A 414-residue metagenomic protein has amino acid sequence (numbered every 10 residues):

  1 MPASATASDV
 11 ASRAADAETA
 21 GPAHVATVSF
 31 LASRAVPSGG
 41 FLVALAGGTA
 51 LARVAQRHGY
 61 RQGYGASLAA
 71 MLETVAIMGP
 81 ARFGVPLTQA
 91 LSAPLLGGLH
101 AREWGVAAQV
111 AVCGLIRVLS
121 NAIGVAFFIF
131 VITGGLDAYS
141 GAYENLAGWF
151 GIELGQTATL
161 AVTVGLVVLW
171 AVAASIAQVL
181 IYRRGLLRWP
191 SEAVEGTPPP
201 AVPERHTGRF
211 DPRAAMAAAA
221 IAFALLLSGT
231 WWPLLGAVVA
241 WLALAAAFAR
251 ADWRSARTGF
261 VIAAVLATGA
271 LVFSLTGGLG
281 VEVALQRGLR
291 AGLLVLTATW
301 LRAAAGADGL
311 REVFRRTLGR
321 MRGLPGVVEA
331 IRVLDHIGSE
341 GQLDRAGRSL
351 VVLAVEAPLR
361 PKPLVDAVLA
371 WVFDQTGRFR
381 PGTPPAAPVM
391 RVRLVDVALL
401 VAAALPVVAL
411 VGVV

Functional and structural regions predicted by a protein language model:
P2-A66, E195-W232: Hydrophobic transmembrane alpha-helices
P22, L87-A126, T268-T276, A298-T299: Short helix-perturbing small/polar motifs within transmembrane alpha-helices
G39-G98, A237, T258-L266: Alpha-helical membrane segments and adjacent membrane-interface helices in multi-pass membrane proteins
F83, L271-L285, W300-L310: Transmembrane alpha-helix boundary signature
V112-S191: Membrane-embedded alpha-helical hairpins and interfacial helices in multi-pass inner-membrane proteins
V162, W170, L296-P388: Structured inter-helical modules in multipass membrane proteins
W189-E204, T317-V327: Juxtamembrane inter-helical linkers in multi-pass membrane proteins
A193-W231, A237-L244, E340-V414: Transmembrane alpha-helix interface motif
